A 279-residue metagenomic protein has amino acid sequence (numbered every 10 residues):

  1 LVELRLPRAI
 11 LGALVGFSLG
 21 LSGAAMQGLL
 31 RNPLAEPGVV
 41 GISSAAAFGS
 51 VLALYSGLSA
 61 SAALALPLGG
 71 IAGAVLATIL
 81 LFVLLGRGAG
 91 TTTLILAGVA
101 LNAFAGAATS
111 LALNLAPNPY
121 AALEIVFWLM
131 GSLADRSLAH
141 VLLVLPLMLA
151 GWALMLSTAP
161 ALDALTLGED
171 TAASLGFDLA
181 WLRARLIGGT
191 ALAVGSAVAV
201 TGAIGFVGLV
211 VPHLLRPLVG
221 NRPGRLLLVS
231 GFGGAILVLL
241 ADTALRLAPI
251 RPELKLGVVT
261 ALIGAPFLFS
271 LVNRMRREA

Functional and structural regions predicted by a protein language model:
L1-A279: Alpha-helical transmembrane segments in inner-membrane proteins
